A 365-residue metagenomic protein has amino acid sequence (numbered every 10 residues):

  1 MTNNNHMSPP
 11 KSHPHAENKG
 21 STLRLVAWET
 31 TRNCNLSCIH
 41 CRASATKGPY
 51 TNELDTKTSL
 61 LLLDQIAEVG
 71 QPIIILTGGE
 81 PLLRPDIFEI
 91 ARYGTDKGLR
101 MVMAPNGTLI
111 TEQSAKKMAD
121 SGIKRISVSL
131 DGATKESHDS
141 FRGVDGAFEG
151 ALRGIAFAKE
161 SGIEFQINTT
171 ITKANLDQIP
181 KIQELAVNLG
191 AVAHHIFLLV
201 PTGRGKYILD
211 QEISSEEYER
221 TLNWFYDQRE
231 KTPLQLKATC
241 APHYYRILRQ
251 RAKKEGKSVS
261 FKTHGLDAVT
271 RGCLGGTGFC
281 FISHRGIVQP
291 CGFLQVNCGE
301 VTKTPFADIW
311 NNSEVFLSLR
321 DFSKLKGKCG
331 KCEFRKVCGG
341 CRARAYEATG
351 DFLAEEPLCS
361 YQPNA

Functional and structural regions predicted by a protein language model:
M1-T2, M7-S8, R100, D120-S121 (+5 more regions): Radical SAM enzyme [4Fe-4S]-AdoMet core and its adjacent flexible, acidic and glycine-rich loops/tails across
T2-R125: Conserved alpha-helical substructure of the radical SAM core
L25, E29, I75, S129 (+3 more regions): Conserved beta-strand segments that form the floor/walls of ligand-binding pockets within enzyme and binding domains
S37, G70, G122, G190-V192 (+2 more regions): Short loop/turn motifs at secondary-structure junctions
T46, G79, G107, D131 (+3 more regions): Flexible loop residues that form catalytic and substrate-binding hotspots at small-molecule/glycan-binding clefts
L54, P85, G146, A174-D177 (+1 more regions): Residue-level signal for the nucleotide or nucleotide-sugar donor/cofactor binding architecture
A241-N364: Accessory C-terminal segments flanking Radical SAM cores
